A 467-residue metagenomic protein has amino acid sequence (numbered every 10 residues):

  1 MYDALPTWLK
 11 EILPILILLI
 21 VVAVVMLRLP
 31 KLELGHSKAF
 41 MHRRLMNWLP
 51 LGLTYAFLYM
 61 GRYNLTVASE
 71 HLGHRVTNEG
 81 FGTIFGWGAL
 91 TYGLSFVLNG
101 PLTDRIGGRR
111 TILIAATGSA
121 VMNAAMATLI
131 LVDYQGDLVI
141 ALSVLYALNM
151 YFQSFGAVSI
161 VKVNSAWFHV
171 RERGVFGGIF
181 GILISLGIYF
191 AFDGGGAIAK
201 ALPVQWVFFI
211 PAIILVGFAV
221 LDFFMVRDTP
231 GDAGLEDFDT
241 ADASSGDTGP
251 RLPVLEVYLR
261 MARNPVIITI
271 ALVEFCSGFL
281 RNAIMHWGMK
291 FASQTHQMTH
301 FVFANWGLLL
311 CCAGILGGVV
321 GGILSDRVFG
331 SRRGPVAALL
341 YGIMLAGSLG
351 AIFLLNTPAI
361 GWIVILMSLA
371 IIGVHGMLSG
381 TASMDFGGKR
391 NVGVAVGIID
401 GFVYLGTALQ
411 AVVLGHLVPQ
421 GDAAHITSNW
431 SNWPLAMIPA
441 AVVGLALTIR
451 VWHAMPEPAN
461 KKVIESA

Functional and structural regions predicted by a protein language model:
Y2-E11, K200-I213, H416-A441: A membrane-interface helix-boundary motif in multi-pass transporters
A4-K10, F180-P230: Helix-loop-helix hairpin linking two adjacent transmembrane segments in secondary transporters
L34-H42, A233-I270, A467: Juxtamembrane intracellular "pre-TM" segments in multi-pass secondary transporters
R62-E70, N264-G321, H375, T407-L414: Extracytoplasmic gate region of multi-pass secondary transporters
R105-A116, D326-Y341: Cytoplasmic membrane-interface "Motif A"-like loop-to-helix N-cap segments of 12-TM Major Facilitator Superfamily
T117-Q135, G342-N356: C-terminal ends and interior cores of transmembrane alpha-helices in multi-pass membrane transporters/permeases
L145-I184: Cytoplasmic helix-loop-helix junction between adjacent transmembrane helices in 12-TM secondary transporters
S331-L378: C-terminal transmembrane helical hairpin of 12-TM major facilitator-type secondary transporters
